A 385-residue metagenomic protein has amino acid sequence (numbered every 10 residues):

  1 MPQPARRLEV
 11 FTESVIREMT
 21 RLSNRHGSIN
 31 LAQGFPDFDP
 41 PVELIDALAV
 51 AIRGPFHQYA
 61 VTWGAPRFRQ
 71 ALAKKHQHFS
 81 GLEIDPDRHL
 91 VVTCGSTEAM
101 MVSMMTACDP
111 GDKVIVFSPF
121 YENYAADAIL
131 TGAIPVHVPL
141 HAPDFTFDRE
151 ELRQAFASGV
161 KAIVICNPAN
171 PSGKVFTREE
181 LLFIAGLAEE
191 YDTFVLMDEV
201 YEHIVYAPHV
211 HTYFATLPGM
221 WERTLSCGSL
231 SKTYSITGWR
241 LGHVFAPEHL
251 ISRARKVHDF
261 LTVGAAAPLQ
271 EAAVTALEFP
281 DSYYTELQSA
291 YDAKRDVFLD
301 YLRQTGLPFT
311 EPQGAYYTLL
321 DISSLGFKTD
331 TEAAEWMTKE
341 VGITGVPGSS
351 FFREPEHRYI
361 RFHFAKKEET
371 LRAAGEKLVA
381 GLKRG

Functional and structural regions predicted by a protein language model:
A5-G95, V102, E278-F279, K383-G385: N-terminal small-domain helix-loop-helix segment of the aminotransferase-like
H26, T131, L187-Y191, T305 (+1 more regions): Helix C-cap/helix->beta junction micro-motif
K74, Q154, F327-K328, W336-G345 (+1 more regions): PLP-dependent enzyme catalytic core of the Aspartate aminotransferase-like
T106-A128: Conserved PLP-anchoring active-site segment centered on the Schiff-base-forming lysine
L130-V136: A short helix-loop-beta submotif of the ANL/AMP-binding
V136, L140-A207, T212: Active-site phosphate-binding strand-loop segment of PLP-dependent enzymes
L217, E222-D292, D296-L302, G381-K383: Conserved core segment of the aminotransferase class I/II
Y291-D292, T305-E340: Conserved PLP-binding catalytic core of the aspartate aminotransferase-like
